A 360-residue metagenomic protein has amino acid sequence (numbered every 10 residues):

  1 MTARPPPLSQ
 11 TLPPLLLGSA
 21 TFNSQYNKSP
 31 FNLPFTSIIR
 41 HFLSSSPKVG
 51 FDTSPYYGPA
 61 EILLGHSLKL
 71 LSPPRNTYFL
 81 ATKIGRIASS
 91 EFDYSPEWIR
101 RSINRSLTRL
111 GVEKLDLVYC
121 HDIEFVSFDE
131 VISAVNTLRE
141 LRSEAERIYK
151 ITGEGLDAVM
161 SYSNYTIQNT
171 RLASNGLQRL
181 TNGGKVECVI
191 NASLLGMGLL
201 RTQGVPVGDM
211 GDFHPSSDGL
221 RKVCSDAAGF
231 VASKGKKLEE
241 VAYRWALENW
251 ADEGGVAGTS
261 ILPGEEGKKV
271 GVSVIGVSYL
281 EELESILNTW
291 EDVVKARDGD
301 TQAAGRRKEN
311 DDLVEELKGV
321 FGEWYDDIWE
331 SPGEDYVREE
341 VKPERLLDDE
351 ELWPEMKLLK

Functional and structural regions predicted by a protein language model:
M1-Y78, K357-L358: N-terminal binding-site loop/beta-alpha segment at the start of enzyme catalytic domains that lines or forms
P6-L12, G65-F79, L107-V112, R142 (+2 more regions): Acidic (Asp/Glu)-rich catalytic clusters
L12-L16, K48-G50, Y56, T77-K83 (+6 more regions): Structural preference for beta-strand elements that scaffold enzyme active sites
L17, F51, L64, L80 (+7 more regions): Conserved, mostly hydrophobic/aromatic
A20-P34, I84-R100, V126-D129, H214-S217: Active-site mouth loops of central-metabolism enzymes
K28-S44, F92-G111, E144-K150: Short, acidic/polar
L107-F128: Active-site groove signature of glycoside hydrolases
V126-R338, P343-K360: Beta/alpha (TIM)-barrel catalytic core signal, keyed to glycine-rich beta->alpha loops juxtaposed to Asp/Glu that bind
